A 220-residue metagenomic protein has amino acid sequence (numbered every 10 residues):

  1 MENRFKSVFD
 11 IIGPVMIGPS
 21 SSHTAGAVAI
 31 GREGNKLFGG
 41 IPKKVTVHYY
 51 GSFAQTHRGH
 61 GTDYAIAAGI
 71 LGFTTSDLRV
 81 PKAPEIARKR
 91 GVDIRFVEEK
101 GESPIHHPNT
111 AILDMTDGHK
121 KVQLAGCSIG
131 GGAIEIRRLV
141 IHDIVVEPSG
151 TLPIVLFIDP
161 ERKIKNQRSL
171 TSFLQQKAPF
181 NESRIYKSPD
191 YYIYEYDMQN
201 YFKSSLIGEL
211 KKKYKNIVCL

Functional and structural regions predicted by a protein language model:
M1-V8, G39-K43: Acidic-glycine-rich active-site phosphate/pyrophosphate-binding loop
I12-S20, V47-S52, G69, P153-D159: Short glycine-rich or small-residue beta-strand-to-loop segments that form or flank ligand, phosphate, metal/Fe-S
G13-E33: Conserved phosphate/anionic-ligand binding catalytic regions in large, soluble enzymes, centered on
E33-I41, G69, F73-T74, R90 (+5 more regions): Change "in soluble alpha/beta enzymes" to "in soluble alpha/beta proteins
L37-Y49, T74, P81, E102 (+2 more regions): Non-transmembrane, aqueous-exposed alpha-helical and coiled segments at domain scale
T46, Y50-F96: A structural-propensity feature for long, helix-poor, extended segments
E85-C127: C-terminal edge-of-domain segments
F96, A125-L220: A conserved regulatory-domain signal marking ACT and ACT-like small-molecule sensing domains and adjacent regulatory
